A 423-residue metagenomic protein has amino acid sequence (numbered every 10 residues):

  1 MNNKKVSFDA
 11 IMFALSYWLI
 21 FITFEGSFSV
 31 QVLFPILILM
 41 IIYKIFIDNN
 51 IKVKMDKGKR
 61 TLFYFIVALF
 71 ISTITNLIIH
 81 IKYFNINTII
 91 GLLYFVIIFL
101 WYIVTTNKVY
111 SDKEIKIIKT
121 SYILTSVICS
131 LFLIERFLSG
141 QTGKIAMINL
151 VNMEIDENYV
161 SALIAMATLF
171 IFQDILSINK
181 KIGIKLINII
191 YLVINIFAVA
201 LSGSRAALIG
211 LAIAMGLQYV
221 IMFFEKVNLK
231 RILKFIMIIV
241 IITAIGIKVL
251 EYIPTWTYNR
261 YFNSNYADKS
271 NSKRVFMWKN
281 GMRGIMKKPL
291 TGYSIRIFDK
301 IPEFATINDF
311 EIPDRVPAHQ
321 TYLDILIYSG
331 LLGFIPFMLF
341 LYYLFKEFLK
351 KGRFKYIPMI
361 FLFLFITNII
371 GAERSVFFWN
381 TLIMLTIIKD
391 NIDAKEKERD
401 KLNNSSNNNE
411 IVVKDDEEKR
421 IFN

Functional and structural regions predicted by a protein language model:
M1-N49, A68-I79, F363: N-terminal signal-anchor transmembrane segment
N2, Y17, P35-I51, M166-I178 (+1 more regions): Hydrophobic, aromatic-rich transmembrane alpha-helices and their immediate juxtamembrane boundary segments
I36, R60-F70, Y83-T106, I117 (+1 more regions): Aromatic-anchored transmembrane helix interface
I38-I42, L169, I357-L364, N368 (+2 more regions): Transmembrane alpha-helices of multi-pass inner-membrane enzymes
K59, T120, I182, G216 (+1 more regions): Hydrophobic transmembrane alpha-helices and their immediate junctions
E114-G143, I155-F224: Alpha-helical transmembrane segments of multi-pass inner-membrane proteins
T142-M147, V151, S264-S329: Long extracytoplasmic/lumenal interhelical loops at the membrane interface of multi-pass membrane proteins
F197, L201, M222-N265, K279-K287 (+2 more regions): A membrane-periplasm/extracellular boundary helix in multi-pass inner-membrane enzymes that assemble envelope glycans
